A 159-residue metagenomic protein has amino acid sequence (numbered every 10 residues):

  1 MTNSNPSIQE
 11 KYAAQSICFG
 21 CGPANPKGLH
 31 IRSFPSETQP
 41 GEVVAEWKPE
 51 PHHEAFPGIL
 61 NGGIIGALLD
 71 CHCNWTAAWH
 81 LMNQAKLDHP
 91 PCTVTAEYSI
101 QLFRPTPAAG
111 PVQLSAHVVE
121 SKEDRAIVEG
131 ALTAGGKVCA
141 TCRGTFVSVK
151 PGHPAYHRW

Functional and structural regions predicted by a protein language model:
M1-E54: Non-catalytic linker/capping segments at the edges of enzyme domains
M1-Y12, T106-Q113, H117-W159: HotDog/MaoC-like acyl-thioester-processing domains
Q15, L29, G41-V43, H89-Y98 (+2 more regions): A generic structural signal for short beta-strands and their flanking turns/coil linkers
V44-C71, W75-T76: A conserved, well-ordered hydrophobic junction motif at loop->secondary-structure transitions
W47-P49, L102, S148: Hydrophobic residues in beta-strands and at strand termini
N74-Q113: Hydrophobic beta-strand-centered segment that forms part of the acyl-chain substrate-binding groove
